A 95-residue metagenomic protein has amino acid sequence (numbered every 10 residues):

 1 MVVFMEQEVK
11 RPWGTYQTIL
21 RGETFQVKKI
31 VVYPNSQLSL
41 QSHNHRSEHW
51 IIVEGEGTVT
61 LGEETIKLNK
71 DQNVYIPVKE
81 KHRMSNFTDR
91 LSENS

Functional and structural regions predicted by a protein language model:
M1-Q26, P34, S39-L40: A short, N-terminal "cap"/entry segment at the start of jelly-roll beta-barrel domains of the cupin/DSBH fold
F25, H45-E63: Glycine- and acidic-residue-biased ligand/ion/polar-headgroup-sensing regions
K28, L38, E64-I66: Short beta-strand segments
K29, H49, R83, D89-S95: A short hydrophobic beta-strand segment most commonly corresponding to one strand of the jelly-roll/cupin
P34-S36, H45-R46, E64, E80-K81 (+1 more regions): A generic "binding-loop/recognition-motif" signal
S39, V59-L61, M84: Short hydrophobic/aromatic-rich beta-strand segments that constitute the beta-sheet cores of beta-sandwich/beta-barrel
G62-K81: Short acidic-glycine-tyrosine-enriched beta hairpin
